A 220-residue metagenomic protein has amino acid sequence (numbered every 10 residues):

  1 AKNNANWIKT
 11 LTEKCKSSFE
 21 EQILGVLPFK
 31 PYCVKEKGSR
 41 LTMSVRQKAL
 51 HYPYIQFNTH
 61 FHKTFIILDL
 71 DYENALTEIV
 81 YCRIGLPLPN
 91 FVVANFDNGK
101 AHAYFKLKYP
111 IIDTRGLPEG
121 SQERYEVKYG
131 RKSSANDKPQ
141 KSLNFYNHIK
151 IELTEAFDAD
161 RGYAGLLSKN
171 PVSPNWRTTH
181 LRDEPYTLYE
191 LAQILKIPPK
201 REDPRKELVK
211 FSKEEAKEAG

Functional and structural regions predicted by a protein language model:
A1-A101, L107-K141: Signature for HUH/AEP ssDNA processing cores
F57-E73, P110-G220: DNA replication initiation modules
H102-F105, R177-T179: Short, solvent-exposed polar/charged micro-motifs at secondary-structure junctions
